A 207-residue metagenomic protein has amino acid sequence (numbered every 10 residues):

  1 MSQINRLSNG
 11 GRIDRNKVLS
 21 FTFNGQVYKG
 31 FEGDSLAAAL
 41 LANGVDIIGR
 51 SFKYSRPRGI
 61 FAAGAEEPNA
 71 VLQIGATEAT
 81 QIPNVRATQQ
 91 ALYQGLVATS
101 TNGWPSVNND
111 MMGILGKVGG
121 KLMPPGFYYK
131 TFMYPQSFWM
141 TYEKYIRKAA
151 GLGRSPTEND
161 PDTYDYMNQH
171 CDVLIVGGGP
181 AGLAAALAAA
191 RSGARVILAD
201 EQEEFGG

Functional and structural regions predicted by a protein language model:
M1-L152, D160, M167: Signature of N-terminal electron-transfer/Fe-S-associated modules in redox systems
A38, G64, P156, G182-L183 (+1 more regions): Basic, gly/Ser/Thr/Pro-rich low-complexity segments located predominantly at protein N termini
M167-L198: N-terminal Rossmann-like FAD-binding beta1-loop-alpha1 element of flavoenzymes
E203-G207: Conserved N-terminal glycine-rich FAD pyrophosphate-binding loop of Rossmann-like flavoproteins
